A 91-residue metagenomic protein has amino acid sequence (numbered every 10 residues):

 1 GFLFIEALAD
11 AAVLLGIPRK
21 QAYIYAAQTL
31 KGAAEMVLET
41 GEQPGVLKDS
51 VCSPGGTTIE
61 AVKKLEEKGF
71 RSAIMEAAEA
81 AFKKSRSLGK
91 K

Functional and structural regions predicted by a protein language model:
G1-E39: Internal alpha-helical scaffold of NAD(P)-dependent oxidoreductase catalytic cores
I24-K91: NAD(P)-dependent Rossmann-like dehydrogenase/reductase catalytic/cofactor-binding core
